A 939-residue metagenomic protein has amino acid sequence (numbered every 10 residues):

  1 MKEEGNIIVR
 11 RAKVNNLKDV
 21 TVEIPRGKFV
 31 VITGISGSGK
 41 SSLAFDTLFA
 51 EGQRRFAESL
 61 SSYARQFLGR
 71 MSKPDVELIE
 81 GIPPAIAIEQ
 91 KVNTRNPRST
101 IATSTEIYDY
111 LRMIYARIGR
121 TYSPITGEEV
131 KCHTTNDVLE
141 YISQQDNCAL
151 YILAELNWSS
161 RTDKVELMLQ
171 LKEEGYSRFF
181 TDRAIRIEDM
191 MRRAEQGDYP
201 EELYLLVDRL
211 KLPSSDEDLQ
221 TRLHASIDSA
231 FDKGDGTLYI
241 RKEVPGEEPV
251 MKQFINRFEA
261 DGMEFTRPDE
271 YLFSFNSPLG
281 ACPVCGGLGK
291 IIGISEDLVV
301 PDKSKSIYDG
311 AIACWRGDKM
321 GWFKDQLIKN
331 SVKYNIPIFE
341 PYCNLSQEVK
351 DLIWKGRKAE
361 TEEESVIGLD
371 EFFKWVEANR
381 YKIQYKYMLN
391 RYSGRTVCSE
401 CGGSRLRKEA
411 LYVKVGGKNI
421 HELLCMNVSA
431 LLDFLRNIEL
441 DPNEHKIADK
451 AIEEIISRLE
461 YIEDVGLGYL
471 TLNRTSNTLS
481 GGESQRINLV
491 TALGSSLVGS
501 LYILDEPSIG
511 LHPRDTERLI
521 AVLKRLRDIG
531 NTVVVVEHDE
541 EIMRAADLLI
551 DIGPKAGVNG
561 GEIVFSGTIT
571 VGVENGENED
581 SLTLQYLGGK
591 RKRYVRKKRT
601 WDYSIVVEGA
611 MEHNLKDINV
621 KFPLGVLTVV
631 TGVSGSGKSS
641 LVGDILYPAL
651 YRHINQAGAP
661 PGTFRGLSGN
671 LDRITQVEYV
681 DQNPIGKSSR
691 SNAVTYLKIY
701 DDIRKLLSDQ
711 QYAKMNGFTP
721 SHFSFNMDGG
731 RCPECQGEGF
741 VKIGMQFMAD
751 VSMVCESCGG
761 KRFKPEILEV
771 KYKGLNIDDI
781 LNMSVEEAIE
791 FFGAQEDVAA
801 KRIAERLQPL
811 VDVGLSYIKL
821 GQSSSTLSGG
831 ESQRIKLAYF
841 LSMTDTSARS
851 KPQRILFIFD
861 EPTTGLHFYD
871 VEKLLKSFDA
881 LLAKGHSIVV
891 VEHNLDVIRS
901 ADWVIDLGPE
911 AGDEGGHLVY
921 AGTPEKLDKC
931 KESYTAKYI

Functional and structural regions predicted by a protein language model:
M1-I939: Conserved phosphate-binding elements of NTP-dependent enzyme cores
